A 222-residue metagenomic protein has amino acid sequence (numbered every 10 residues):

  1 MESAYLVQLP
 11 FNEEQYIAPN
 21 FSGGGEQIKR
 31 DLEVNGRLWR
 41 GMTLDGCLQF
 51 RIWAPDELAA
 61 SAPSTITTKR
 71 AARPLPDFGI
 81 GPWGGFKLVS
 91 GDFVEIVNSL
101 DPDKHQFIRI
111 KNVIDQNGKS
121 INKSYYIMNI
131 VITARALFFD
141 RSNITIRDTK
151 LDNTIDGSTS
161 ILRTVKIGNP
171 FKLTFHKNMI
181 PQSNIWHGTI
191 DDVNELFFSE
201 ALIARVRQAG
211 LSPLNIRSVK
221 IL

Functional and structural regions predicted by a protein language model:
M1-R37: Short, extreme N-terminal leader segments that mark the start of a protein/domain
S3, R37-L38, S99, I108-I110 (+1 more regions): Acidic, proline/glycine-rich low-complexity IDRs
A18-R30, I66-L75, N129-A136, T159-R163: Short N-terminal helix-initiation segments at or just after the protein's N-terminus
G36-E95, S99: Short N-terminal edge-element motif at the start of the domain
